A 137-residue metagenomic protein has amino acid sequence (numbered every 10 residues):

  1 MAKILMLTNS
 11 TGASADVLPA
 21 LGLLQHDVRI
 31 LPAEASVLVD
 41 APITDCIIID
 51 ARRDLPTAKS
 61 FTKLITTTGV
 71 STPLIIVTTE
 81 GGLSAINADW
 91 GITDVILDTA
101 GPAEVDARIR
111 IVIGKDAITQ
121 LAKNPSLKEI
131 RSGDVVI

Functional and structural regions predicted by a protein language model:
M1-I4: Extreme N-terminal starter segment of soluble prokaryotic enzymes
S10-D16, G22-Q25, I30-A85: Conserved phosphotransfer microenvironments
L24, T68, V112-T119: Solvent-exposed amphipathic alpha-helical surface segments
A88-T93: As written
A100-I109, I113: C-terminal output helix
G114-I137: Short, Lys/Arg-enriched segments at the junction into DNA-binding effector domains of transcriptional regulators
